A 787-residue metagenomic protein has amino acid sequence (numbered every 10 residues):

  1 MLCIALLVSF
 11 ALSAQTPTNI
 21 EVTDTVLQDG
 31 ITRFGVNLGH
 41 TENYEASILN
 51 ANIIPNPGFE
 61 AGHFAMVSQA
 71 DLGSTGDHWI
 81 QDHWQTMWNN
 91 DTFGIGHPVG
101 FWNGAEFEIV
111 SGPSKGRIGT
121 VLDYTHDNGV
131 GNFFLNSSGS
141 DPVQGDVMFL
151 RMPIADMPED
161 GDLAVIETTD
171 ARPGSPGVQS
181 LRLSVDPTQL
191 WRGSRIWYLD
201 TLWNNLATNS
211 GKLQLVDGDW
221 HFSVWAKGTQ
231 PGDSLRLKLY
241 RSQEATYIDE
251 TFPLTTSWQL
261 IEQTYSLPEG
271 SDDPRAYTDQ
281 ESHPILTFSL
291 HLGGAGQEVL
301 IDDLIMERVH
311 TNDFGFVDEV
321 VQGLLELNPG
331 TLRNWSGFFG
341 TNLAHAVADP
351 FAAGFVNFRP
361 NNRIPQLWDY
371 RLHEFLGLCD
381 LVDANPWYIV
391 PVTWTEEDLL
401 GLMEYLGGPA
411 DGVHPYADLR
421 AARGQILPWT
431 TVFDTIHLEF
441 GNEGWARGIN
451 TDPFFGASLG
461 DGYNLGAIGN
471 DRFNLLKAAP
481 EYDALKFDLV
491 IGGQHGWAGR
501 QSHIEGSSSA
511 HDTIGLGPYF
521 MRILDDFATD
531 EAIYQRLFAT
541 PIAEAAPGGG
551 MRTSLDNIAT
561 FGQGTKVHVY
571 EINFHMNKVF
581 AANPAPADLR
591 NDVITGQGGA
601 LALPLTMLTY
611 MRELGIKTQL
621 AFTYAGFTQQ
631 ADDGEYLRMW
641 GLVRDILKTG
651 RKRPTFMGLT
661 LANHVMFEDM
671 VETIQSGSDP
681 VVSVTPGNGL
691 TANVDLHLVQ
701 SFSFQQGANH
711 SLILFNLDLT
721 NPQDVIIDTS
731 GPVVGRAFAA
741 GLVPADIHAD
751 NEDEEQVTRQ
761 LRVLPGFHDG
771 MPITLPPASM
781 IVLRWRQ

Functional and structural regions predicted by a protein language model:
Q15-W335, A344, N362-Q366, Q705-G707 (+1 more regions): Extracellular and organelle-lumenal recognition/adhesion modules and their flexible linkers in secreted
H40, V569-M666, M670-L690: Aromatic/acidic polysaccharide-binding cleft in carbohydrate-active enzymes
H283-E298, D302, A417, I436 (+1 more regions): Noncatalytic carbohydrate-binding groove/subsite architecture in carbohydrate-active enzymes
R308-P329, F375-L378, T395-G441, L465-Y482 (+2 more regions): An active-site-proximal structural segment forming one wall of the substrate-binding cleft that immediately precedes
S336, L419-L459, L489-G493: Active-site groove signature of glycoside hydrolases
F338-L372, G377, W429-T431, H437-F440 (+1 more regions): Aromatic- and acidic-residue-enriched carbohydrate-binding clefts of CAZyme catalytic domains
T691-P732, A739-V743, I781: Carbohydrate-binding surface patches
V757-Q787: C-terminal beta-strand-rich structural cap/linker in extracellular carbohydrate-active enzymes
